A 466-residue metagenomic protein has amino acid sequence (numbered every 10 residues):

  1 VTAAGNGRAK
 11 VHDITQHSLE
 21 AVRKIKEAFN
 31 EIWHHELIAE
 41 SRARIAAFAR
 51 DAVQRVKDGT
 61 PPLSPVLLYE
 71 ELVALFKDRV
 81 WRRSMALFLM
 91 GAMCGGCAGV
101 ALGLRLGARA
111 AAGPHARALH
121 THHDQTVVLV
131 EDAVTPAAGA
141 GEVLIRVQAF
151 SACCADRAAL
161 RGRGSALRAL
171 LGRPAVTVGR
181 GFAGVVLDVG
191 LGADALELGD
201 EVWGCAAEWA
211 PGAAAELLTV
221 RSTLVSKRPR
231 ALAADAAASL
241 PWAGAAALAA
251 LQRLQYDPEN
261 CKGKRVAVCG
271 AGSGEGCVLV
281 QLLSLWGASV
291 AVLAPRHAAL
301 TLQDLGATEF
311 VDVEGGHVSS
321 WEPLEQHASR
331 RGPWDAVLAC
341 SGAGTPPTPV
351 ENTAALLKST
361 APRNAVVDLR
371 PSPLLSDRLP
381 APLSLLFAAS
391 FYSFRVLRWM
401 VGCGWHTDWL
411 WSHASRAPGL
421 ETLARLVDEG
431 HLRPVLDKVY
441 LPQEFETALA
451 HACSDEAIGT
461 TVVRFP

Functional and structural regions predicted by a protein language model:
G7-L19, I25, N30-I38, R42 (+3 more regions): C-terminal hydrophobic helical "lid"/dimerization subdomain of Rossmann-like NAD(P)H-dependent oxidoreductases
F29, F76-W81, A138-S151, S165-W209: Glycine-rich beta-strand-centered segment in the early N-terminal region that forms part of a ligand/cofactor-binding
A46, V53, K57-V66, V73-A74 (+2 more regions): NAD(P)H dinucleotide-binding glycine-rich loop of Rossmann-like/cofactor-binding domains, especially the beta1-alpha1
C97-A111: Short hydrophobic alpha-helical membrane-entry/anchor segments
R157-L167: Short Gly/aromatic-enriched secondary-structure transition segments
G244-G316: Mid-domain Rossmann-like dinucleotide-binding core that forms the NAD(H)/NADP(H) cofactor-binding site
S284-A354: Adenosine-nucleotide cofactor-binding segment
P347-E429: Glycine-rich phosphate-binding loop and adjacent beta-alpha segment of Rossmann(oid) nucleotide-cofactor-binding
